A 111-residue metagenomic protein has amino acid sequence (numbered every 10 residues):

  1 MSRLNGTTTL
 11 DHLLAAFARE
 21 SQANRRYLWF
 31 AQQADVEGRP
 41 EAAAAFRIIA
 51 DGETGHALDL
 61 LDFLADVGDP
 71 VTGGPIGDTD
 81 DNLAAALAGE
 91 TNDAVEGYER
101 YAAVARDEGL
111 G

Functional and structural regions predicted by a protein language model:
M1-G111: Non-heme di-metal
